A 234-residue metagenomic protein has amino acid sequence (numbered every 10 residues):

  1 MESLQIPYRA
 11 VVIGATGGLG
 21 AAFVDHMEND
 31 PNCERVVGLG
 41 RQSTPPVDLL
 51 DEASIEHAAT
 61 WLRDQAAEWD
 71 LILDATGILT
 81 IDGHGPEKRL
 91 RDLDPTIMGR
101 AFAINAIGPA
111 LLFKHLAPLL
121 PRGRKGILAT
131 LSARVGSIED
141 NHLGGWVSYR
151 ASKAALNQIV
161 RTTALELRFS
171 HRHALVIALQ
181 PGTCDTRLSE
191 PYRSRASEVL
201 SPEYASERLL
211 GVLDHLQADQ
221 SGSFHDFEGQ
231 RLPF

Functional and structural regions predicted by a protein language model:
I13-N29: N-terminal Rossmann NAD(P)H-binding glycine-rich loop of SDR-like oxidoreductase domains
D25, A110, A154-L165, S206-L210: Conserved active-site helix of classical SDR/Rossmann-fold NAD(P)-dependent CH-OH oxidoreductases
G40-H57: Rossmann-fold cofactor-recognition segment
L62-T76, I81: A glycine-rich helix->loop->beta "capping" turn within Rossmann-like NAD(P)(H)-dependent oxidoreductase domains
I78-D82, P86-F102, R122-S170: Catalytic loop of short-chain dehydrogenase/reductase
L112-L116, L120, I159-V160: Hydrophobic positions on the long internal alpha-helix of Rossmann-like NAD(P)-dependent oxidoreductase domains
A174, A178, T186, P191-F234: C-terminal helical subdomain
